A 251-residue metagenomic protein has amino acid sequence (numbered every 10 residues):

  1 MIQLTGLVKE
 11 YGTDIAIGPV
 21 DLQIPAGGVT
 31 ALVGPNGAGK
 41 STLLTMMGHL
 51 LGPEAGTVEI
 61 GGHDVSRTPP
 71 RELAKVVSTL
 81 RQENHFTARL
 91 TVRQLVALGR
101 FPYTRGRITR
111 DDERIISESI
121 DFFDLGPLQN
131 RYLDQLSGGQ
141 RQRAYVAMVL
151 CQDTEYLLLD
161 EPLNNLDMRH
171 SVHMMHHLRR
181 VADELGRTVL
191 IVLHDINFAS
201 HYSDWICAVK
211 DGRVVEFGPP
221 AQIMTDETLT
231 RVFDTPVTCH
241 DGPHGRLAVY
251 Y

Functional and structural regions predicted by a protein language model:
V33-P35: The feature captures the beta-strand-to-loop junction immediately N-terminal to the Walker
G48: Helix-to-loop junction immediately C-terminal to a conserved catalytic motif
G56-D64, L73: Conserved ABC transporter NBD signature motif
A97, R110-L128, D153, L158: Conserved ABC ATPase "signature" region
Y132-L136, Q140: Conserved ABC ATPase signature
F233-Y251: ABC ATPase nucleotide-binding domains
